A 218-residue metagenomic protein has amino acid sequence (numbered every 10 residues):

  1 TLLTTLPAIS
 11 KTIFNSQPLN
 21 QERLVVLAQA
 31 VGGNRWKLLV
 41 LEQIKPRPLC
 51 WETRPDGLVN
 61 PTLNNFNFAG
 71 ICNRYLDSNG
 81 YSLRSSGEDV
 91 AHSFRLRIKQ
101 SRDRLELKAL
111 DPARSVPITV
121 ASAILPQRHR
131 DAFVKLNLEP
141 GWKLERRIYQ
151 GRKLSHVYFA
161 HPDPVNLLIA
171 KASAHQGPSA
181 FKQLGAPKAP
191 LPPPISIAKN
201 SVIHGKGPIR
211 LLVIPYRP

Functional and structural regions predicted by a protein language model:
I9-L63, R128, L138-G177, G185: Extracellular/luminal recognition modules and glycoprotein regions
E42-K108: Structured domain cores in non-transmembrane regions
L83-R217: Low-complexity intrinsically disordered segments
